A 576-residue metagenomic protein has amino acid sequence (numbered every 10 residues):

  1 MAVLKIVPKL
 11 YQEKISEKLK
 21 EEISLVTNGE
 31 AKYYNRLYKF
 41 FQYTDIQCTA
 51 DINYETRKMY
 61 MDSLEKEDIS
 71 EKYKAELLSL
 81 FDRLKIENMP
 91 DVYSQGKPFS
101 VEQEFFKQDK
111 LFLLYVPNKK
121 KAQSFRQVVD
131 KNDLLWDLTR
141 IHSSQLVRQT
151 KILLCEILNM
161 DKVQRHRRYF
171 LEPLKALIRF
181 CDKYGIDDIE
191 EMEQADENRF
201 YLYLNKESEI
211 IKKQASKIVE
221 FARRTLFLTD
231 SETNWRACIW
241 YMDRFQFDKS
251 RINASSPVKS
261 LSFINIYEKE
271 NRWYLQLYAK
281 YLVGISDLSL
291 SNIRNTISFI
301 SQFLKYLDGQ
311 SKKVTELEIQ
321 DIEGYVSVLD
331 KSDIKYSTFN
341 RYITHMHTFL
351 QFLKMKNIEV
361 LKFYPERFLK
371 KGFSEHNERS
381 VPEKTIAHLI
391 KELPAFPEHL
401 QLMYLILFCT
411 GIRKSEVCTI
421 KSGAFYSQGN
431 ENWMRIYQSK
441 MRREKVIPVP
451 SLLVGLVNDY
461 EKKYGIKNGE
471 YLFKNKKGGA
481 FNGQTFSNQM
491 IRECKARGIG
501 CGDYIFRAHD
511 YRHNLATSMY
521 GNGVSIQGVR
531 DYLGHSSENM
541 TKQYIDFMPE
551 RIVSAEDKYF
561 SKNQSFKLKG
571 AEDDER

Functional and structural regions predicted by a protein language model:
M1-S337, R341-T348, L405: Charge-rich, intrinsically disordered N-terminal extensions that act as flexible nucleic-acid engagement or regulatory
R36, P450-D503: Active-site/catalytic core of tyrosine-dependent DNA strand-transfer enzymes
E375, K384-K414, D503, R512: Basic, Lys/Arg- and aromatic-enriched nucleic-acid-binding interface segment
I420-G455: Conserved tyrosine-mediated DNA breakage-rejoining catalytic core shared by Y-recombinases
F425-G429, Y504, V524-I545, E572: Short, polar N-cap/turn motifs at the start of nucleic acid-interacting alpha helices
Q438-R442, L533-S561: Catalytic-site neighborhood detector that most strongly recognizes the C-terminal catalytic loop/helix of tyrosine
E461, K477, K558-R576: C-terminal secondary-structure termini that scaffold catalytic or DNA-interacting sites
N488-Q527, D531: Short, basic (Lys/Arg/His-rich) helix/loop patches that form interaction surfaces in the mid-to-C-terminal regions
